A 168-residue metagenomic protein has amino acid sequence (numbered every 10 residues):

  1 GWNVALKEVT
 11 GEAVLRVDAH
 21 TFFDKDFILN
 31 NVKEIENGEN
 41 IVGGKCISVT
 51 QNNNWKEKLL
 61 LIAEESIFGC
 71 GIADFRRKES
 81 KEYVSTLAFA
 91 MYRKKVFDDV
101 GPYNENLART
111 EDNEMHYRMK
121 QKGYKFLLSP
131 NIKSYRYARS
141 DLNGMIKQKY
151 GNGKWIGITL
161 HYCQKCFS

Functional and structural regions predicted by a protein language model:
G1-V9, N30, L87: Glycine-rich, basic loop-to-helix element that forms the pyrophosphate-binding segment of sugar-nucleotide handling
V14: Short aromatic/hydrophobic "clamp" motif used to bind/position activated sugar donors
D18-F22: The conserved acidic donor/metal-binding loop of glycosyltransferases
K25-K58, K133: Conserved donor NDP-sugar-binding/catalytic core segment of glycosyltransferases
G44-S48, L60-Y83, F89, Y162: Short, flexible, basic/aromatic active-site loop/helix in glycosyltransferases
T50, D98, N104-F167: Catalytic donor/gating beta->alpha subdomain of glycosyltransferases that bind UDP-sugars
C70-K95, A108, E114, S134 (+1 more regions): A recurrent flexible, glycine/aromatic-enriched loop bordering the glycosyltransferase active site that acts as
